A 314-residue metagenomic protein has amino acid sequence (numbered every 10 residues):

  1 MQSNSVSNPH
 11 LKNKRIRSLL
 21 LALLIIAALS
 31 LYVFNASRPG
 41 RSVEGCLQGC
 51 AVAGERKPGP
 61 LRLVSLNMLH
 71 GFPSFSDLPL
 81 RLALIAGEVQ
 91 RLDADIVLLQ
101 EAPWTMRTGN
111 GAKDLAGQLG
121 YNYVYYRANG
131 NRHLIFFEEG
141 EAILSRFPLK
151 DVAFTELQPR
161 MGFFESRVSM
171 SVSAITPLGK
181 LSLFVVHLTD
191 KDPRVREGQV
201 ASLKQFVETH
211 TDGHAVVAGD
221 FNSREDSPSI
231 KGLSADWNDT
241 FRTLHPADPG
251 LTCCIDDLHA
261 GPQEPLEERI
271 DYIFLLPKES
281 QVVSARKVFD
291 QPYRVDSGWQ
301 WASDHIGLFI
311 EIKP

Functional and structural regions predicted by a protein language model:
N4-N8, N13-A22, L29-V52, R194 (+2 more regions): Metal-dependent phosphoester-hydrolase catalytic domains
A28-R56, I96, Q100-S182, L188 (+1 more regions): Structured beta-strand-rich core segments of catalytic domains in phosphoester-bond hydrolases
P58, F136, G162-S166, E264-L266 (+1 more regions): A generic structural micro-feature
P60-L82, W104, R132-L134, E156 (+2 more regions): Acidic/histidine-rich helix-loop elements that form or flank divalent-metal/phosphate-binding sites at the catalytic
R62-M68, I85-T108, L144, V172 (+5 more regions): Active-site beta-strand/loop signature of hydrolases that rely on acidic residues for catalysis
S76-D77, N110-A112, F136-G140, E165 (+4 more regions): Short aromatic-enriched loop/helix-cap "lid" or pocket-rim segments at secondary-structure transitions that line
L78-L84, D256-H259: N-terminal post-signal-peptidase region of extra-cytosolic proteins
L80, L84-G87, N110, D114 (+5 more regions): Extracytoplasmic/secreted proteins, especially bacterial periplasmic and envelope-associated proteins
